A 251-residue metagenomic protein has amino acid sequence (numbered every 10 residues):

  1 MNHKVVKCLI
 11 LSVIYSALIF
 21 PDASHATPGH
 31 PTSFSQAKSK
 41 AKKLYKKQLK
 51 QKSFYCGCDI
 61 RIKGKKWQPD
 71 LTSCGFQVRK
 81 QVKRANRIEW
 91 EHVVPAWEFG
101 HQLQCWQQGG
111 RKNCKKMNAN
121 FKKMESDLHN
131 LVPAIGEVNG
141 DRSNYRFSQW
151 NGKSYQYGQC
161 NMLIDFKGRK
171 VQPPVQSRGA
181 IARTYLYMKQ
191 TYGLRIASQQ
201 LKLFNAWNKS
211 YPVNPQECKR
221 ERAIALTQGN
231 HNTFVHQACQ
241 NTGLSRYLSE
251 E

Functional and structural regions predicted by a protein language model:
M1-I10: Bacterial N-terminal signal peptides that target proteins for export
L9, V13-Y15, A26: Core nucleotidyl-transferase/polymerase catalytic module
H25-A26, E251: Extracellular cell-wall/glycan-interacting regions and their flexible linkers
T27-R87, F204-A206, Q216-E217, I224: Aromatic-lined ligand-binding clefts that engage carbohydrates, nucleic acids, or primary amines
T72, Q77-E251: Domain-level detector of nuclease and nuclease-like folds in predominantly extracellular/periplasmic contexts
